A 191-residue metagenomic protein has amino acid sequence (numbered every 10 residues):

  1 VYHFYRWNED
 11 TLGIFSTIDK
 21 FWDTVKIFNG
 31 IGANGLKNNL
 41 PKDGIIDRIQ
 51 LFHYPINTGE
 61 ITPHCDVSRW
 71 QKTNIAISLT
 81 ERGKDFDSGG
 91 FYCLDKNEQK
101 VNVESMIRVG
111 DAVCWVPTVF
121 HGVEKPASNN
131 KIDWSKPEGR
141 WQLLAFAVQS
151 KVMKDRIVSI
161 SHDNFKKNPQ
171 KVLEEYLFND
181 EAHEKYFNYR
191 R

Functional and structural regions predicted by a protein language model:
V1-R48: Signature of the catalytic double-stranded beta-helix
Y5, Q50-F52, H64, A76-S78 (+3 more regions): Residues in well-ordered beta-strands of folded domains
D43, V67-Q71, S135-G139: A generic structural micro-feature
D47, N57-T58, G110: Tight coil/turn sites that cap or link beta-strands
H53-I56, S68-D85, L143-Q149: Short, conserved beta-strand element in jelly-roll/cupin
I61-V67: Histidine-centered catalytic micro-motifs
R82-R190: Catalytic core of Fe(II)/2-oxoglutarate
